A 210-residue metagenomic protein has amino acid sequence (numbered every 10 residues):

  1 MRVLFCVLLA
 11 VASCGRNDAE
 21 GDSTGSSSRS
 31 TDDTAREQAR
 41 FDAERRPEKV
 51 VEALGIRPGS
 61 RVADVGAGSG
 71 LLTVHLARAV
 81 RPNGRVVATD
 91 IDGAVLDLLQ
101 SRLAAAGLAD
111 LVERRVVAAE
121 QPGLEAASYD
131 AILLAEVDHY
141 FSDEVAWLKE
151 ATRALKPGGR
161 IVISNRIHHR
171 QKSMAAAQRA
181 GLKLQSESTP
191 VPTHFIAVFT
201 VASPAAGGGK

Functional and structural regions predicted by a protein language model:
C14-N17: Bacterial signal peptide processing site
G59-G68: Conserved class I S-adenosyl-L-methionine
A77-R78, V145-R160: A short glycine-rich, Lys/Arg-flanked "PGG" loop and its adjoining helix->strand segment in the class I
D92: Conserved SAM/SAH-binding beta-strand->alpha-helix loop
G107-E120: Conserved SAM-binding strand-loop segment of SAM-dependent methyltransferases
E120-I132: A short acidic, Gly/Pro-enriched loop at the edge of an enzyme's catalytic core that lines a small-molecule cofactor
D130-E144: A short SAM/SAH-binding and catalytic strip from SAM-dependent methyltransferases
